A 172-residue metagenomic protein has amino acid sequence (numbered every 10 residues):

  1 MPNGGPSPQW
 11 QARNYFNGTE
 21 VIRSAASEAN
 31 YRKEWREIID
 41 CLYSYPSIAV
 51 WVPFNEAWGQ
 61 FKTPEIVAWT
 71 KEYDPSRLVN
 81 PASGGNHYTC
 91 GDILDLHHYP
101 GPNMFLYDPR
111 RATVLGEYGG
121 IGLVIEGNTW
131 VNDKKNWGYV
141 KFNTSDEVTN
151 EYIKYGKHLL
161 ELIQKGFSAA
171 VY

Functional and structural regions predicted by a protein language model:
M1-I93, H98, N103-R110: Active-site mouth of glycoside hydrolases
R32, S47-W51, F105-Y172: Substrate-binding clefts and catalytic carboxylate motifs of secreted carbohydrate-active enzymes
